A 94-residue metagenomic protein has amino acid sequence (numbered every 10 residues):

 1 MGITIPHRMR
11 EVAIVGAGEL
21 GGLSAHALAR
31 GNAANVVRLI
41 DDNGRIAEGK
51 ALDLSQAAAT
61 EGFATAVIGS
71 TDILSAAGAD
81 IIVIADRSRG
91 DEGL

Functional and structural regions predicted by a protein language model:
M1-R10, A34: A short, basic/flexible loop-to-alpha-helix module at the beginning of a structural domain
A17-G18: Glycine-rich Rossmann-fold phosphate-binding loop(s) that bind the pyrophosphate of adenine dinucleotide cofactors
G21-G22: N-terminal Rossmann-fold NAD(P) dinucleotide-binding loop
L28: Aromatic pocket-lining residues of Rossmann-like dinucleotide-binding sites
V36, I40-G78: Conserved N-terminal Rossmann-fold NAD(P) cofactor-binding segment
D80-V83: N-terminal Rossmann-like NAD(P) cofactor-binding module of classical short-chain dehydrogenase/reductase
D86-S88: Conserved NAD(P)H cofactor-binding loop of Rossmann-fold oxidoreductase domains
G90-L94: Glycine/threonine-rich flexible loop motifs
